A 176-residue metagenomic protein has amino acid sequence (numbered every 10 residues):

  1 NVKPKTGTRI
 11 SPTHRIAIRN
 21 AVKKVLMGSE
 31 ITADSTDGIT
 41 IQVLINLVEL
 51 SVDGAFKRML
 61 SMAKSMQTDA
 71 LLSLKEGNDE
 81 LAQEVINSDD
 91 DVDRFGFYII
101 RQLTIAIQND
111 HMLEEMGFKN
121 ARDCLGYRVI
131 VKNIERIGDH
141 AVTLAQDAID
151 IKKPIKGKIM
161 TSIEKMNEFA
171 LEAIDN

Functional and structural regions predicted by a protein language model:
N1-N176: Cytosolic, long alpha-helical scaffolding segments
